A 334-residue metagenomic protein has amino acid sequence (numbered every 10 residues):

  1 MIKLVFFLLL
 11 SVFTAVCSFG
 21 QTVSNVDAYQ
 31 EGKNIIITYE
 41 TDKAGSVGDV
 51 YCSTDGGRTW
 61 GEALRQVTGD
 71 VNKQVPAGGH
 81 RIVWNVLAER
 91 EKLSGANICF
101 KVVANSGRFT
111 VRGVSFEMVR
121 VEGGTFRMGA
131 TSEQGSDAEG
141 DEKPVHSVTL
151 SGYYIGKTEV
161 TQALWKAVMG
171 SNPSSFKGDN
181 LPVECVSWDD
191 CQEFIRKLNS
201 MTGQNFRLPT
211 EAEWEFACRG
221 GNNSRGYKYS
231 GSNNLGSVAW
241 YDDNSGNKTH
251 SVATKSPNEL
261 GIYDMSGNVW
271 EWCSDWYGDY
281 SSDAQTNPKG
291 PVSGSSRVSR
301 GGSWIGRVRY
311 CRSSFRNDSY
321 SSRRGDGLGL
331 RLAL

Functional and structural regions predicted by a protein language model:
V5-A15: Bacterial N-terminal signal peptides
C17-T22: Boundary at the C-terminal end of the N-terminal hydrophobic targeting segment
I37-T41, W84: Aromatic/hydrophobic beta-strand junction motif of beta-rich domains
D42-V47, V160: Short proline/glycine-enriched turn/loop motifs at strand-loop junctions of beta-rich domains
S53-T54: Conserved Ser/Thr-centered positions that define the repeating blades of beta-propeller domains
T59-R90: Glycine-centered tight-turn motifs at strand-turn-strand junctions
R112-S115, A138-N222, D243-Y263, L334: Short aromatic-cysteine micro-motif
Q134-V148, N222-N223, S245-K248, M265-L334: Surface-exposed recognition segments
